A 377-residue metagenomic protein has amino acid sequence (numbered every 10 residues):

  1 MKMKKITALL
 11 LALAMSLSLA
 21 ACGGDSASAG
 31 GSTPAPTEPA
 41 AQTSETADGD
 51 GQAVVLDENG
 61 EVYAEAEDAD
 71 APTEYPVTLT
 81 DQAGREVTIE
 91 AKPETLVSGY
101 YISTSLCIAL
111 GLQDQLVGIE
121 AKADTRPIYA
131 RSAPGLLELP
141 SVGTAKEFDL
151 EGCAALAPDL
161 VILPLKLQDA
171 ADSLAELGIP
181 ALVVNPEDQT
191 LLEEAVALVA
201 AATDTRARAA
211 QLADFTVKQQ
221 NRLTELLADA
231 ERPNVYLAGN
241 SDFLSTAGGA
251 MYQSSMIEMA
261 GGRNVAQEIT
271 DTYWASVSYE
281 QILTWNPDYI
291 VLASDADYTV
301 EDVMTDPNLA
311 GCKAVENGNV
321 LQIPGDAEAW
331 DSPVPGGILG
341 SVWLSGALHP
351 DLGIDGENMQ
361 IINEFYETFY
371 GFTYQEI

Functional and structural regions predicted by a protein language model:
K5-I6, L11, C22-S105, A207-L237 (+2 more regions): Bacterial Sec-exported substrate-binding components of ABC uptake systems
L17-A21: C-terminal motif of bacterial Sec signal peptides marking the signal peptidase cleavage site
Q82-G84, L139-E151, T270-Y279: Short helix-initiation/N-cap motifs at beta->coil->alpha
E86-T88, D169-S245, A266-E268, N319-I377: Extracytoplasmic substrate-binding proteins
S98-L156, L160-I162, K166, V265: A short, structured surface patch at a secondary-structure boundary
D149-P158, E176-L177, S276-N286: Short helices/loops that flank or line small-molecule/ion binding pockets
T246-W274, S278: Alpha-helical, coiled-coil/dimerization segments enriched in small aliphatic residues
M256, W274-D295: Ligand-binding pocket segment of bilobal, Venus flytrap-like solute-binding proteins
